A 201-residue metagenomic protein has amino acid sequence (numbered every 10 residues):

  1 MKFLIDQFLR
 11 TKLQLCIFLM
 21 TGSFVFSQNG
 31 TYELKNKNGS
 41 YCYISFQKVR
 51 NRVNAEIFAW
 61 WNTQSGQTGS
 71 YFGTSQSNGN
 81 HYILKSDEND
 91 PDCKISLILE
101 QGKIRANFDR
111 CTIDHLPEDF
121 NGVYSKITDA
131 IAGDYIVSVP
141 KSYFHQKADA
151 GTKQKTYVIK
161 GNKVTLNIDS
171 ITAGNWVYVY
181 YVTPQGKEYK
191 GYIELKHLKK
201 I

Functional and structural regions predicted by a protein language model:
K2-L15: Bacterial N-terminal signal peptides that target proteins for export
Q28-S96, D114, V123-S125, N162: Central antiparallel beta-sheet cores of small beta-barrel/beta-sandwich binding domains
N54-W61, N107, S138-H145: Generic short beta-strand segments
D109-Y143: Surface-exposed beta-loop interaction hotspot
V137-A173: Beta-loop motif signature
V158-H197: SH3/SH3-like beta-barrel superfamily modules
K200-I201: Short, solvent-exposed mixed-charge patches
